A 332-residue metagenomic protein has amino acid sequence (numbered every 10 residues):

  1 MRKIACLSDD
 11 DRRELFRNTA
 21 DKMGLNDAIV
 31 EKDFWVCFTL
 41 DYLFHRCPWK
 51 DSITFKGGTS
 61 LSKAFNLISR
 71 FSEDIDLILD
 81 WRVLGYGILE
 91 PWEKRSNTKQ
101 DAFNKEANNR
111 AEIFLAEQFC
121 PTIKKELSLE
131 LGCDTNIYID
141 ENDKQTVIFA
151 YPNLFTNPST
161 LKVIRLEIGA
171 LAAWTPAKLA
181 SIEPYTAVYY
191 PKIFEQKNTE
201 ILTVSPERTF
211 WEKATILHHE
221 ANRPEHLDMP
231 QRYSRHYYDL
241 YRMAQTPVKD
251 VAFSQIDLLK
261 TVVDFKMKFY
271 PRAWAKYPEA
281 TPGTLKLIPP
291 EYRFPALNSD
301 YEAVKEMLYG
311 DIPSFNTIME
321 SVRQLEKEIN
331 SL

Functional and structural regions predicted by a protein language model:
M1-I53, F65-S69, I75, W81-L332: Structured mid-to-C-terminal alpha-helical surface segments
S52-S60: Short gly/ser-rich loop at a beta-strand->alpha-helix junction or flexible surface loop bordering the NTP-binding
